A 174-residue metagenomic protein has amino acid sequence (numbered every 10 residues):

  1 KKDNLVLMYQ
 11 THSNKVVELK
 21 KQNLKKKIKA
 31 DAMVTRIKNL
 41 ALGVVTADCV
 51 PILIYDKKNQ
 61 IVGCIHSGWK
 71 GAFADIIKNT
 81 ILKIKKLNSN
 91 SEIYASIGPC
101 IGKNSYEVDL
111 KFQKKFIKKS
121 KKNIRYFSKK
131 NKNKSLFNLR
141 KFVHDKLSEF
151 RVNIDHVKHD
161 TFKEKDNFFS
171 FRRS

Functional and structural regions predicted by a protein language model:
K1-S174: Active-site microenvironment for binding and transforming phosphate-containing groups
